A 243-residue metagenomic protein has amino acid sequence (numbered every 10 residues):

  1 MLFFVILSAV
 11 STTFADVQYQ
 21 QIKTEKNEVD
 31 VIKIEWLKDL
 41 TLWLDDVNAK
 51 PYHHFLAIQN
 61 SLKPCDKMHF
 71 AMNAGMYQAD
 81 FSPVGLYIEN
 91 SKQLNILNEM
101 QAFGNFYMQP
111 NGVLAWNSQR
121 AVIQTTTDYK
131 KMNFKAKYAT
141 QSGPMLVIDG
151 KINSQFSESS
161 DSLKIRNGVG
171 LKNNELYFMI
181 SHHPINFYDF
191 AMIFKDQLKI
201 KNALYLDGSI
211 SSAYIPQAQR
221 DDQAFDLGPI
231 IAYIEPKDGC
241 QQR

Functional and structural regions predicted by a protein language model:
M1-A9: Bacterial N-terminal signal peptides
F14-N105, M179: Zymogen propeptides
N27, M108-P110, S162-I165: Short, surface-exposed coil-to-beta transition loops
E35-L37, A115-A121, I148-G150, L171-E175 (+1 more regions): Short acidic-glycine loop/turn motifs at beta-strand connectors
V47-A49, T127-M132, S181-P184: Short, solvent-exposed aromatic-acidic interface loops
S82-K151, F156: Active-site-adjacent helix-turn-beta-strand microarchitecture at beta-sheet edges that either contains or buttresses
V84-M100, Q155, S159-L171, E175-N202 (+1 more regions): Conserved, well-ordered active-site substructure
